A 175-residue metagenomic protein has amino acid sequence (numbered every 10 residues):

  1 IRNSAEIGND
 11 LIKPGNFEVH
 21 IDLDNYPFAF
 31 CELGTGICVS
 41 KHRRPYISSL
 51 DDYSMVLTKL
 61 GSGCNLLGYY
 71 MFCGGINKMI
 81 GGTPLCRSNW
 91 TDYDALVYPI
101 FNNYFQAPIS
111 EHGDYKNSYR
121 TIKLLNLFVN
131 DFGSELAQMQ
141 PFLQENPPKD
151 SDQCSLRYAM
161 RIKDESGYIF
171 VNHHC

Functional and structural regions predicted by a protein language model:
I1-L60: Substrate-binding/catalytic cleft of secreted carbohydrate-active enzymes, primarily glycoside hydrolases
L23-Y26, C31-K41, L57-C175: Carbohydrate-binding surfaces of carbohydrate-active enzymes
